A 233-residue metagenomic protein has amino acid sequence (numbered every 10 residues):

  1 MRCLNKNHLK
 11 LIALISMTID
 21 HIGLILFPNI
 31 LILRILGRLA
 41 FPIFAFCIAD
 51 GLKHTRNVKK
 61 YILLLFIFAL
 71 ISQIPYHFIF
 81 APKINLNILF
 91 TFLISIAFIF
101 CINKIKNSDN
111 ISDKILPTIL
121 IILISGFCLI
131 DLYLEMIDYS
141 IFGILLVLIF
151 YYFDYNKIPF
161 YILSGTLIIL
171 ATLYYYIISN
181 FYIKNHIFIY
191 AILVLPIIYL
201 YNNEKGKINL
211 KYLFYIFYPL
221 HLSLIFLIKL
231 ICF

Functional and structural regions predicted by a protein language model:
M1-F233: Alpha-helical transmembrane segments and their immediate juxtamembrane cytosolic regions
